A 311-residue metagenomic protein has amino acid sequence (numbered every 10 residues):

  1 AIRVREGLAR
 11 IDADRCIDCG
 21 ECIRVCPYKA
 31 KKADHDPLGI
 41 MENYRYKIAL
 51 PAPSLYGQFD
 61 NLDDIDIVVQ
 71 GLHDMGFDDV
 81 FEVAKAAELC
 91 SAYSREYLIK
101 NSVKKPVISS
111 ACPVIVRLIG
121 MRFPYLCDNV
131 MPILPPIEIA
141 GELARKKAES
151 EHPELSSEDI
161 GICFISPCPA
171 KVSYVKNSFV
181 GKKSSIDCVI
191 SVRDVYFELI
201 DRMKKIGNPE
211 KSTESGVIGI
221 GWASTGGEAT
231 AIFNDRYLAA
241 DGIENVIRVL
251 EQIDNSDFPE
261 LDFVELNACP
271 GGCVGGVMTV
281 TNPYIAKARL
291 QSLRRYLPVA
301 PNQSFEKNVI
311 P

Functional and structural regions predicted by a protein language model:
A1-D36, V277-N282: Iron-sulfur cluster-binding cysteine motifs and their immediate structural context in ferredoxin-like electron-transfer
D34-P311: Iron-sulfur-associated redox domains of electron-transfer enzymes in respiratory and anaerobic energy metabolism
